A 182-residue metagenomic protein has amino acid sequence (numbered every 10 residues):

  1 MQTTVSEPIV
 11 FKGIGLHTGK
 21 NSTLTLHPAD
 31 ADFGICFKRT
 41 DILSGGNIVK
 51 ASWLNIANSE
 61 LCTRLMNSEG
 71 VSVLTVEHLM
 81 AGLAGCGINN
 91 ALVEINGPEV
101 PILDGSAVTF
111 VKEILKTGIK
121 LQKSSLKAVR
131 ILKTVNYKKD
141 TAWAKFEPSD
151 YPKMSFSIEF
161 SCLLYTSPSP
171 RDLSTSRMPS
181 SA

Functional and structural regions predicted by a protein language model:
M1-N47: N-terminal basic/disordered segments at the start of proteins
L61-A81, G85: Polybasic/polar functional segments that serve as interface/processing modules
N89: Short acidic/polar active-site loop segments enriched in Thr and Asp
I95-P101: Conserved short loop/turn motifs at secondary-structure junctions
L103-T141, S149: Long, charge-dense
D150-Y151, E159: Intrinsically disordered, low-complexity, charge-dense segments enriched in Lys/Arg and Glu/Asp interspersed
Y165-D172: Conserved small/polar residues in nucleotide/adenosyl-binding loops
S176-A182: Hydrophobic alpha-helical segments, chiefly the membrane-spanning helices and signal/signal-anchor peptides
